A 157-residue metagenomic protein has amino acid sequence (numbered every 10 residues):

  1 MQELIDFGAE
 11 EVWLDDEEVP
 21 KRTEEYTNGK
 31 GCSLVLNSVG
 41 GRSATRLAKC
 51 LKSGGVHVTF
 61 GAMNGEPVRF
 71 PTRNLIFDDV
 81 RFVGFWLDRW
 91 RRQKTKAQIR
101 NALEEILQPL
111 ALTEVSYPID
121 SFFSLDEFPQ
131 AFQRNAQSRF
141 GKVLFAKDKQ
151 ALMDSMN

Functional and structural regions predicted by a protein language model:
M1-S43, I99: Adenosine-nucleotide cofactor-binding segment
L4, R42-L112, A146-N157: Glycine-rich phosphate-binding loop and adjacent beta-alpha segment of Rossmann(oid) nucleotide-cofactor-binding
E11-D16, D120-E127: Short acidic-hydrophobic, aromatic-tinged amphipathic segments that line or gate anion-handling sites
R22, L34, R46, N101 (+2 more regions): Alpha-helical elements of Rossmann-like donor-binding domains used by nucleotide-donor carbohydrate transfer enzymes
N28, L51-K52, A136, F140: Short conserved AdoMet
S33-L36, V56-T59, Y117-D120: Short catalytic-loop micro-motif centered on adjacent basic/acidic residues
T113-S121, P129-N157: C-terminal capping/lid region of NAD(P)-dependent oxidoreductase domains
